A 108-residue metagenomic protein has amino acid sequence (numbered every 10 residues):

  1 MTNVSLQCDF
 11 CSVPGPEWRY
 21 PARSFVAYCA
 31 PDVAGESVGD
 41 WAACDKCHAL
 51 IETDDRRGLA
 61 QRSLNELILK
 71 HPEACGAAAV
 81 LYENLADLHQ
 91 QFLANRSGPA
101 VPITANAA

Functional and structural regions predicted by a protein language model:
M1-V4, A107-A108: Short, low-complexity, intrinsically disordered N-terminal peptides in bacterial proteins
N3-E36, S63-K70: Short recognition patches in nucleic-acid-associated and regulatory proteins
A30-E36, D40, A74-A77, L81-Y82: Generic structural signal for short, flexible, solvent-exposed coil/loop and linker residues
A34-S63: Short metal-binding segments enriched for Cys and/or His
D55-A108: Short, intrinsically disordered terminal segments enriched in charged and Pro/Gly residues
